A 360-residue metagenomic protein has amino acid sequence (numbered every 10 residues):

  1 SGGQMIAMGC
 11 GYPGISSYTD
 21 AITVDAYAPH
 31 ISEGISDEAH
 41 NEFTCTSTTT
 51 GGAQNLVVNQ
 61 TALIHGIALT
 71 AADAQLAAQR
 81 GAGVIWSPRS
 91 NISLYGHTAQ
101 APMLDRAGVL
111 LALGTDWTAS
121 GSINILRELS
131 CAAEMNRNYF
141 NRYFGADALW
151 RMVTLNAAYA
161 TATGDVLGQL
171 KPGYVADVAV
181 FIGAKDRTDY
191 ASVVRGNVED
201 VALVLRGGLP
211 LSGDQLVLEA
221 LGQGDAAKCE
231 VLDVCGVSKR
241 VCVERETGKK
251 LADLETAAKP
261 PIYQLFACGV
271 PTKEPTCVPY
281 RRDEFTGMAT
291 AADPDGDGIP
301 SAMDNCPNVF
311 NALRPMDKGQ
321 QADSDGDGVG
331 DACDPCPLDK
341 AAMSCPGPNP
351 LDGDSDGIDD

Functional and structural regions predicted by a protein language model:
S1-G3, S17, R151-A292: Active-site microenvironment of metallo-dependent hydrolases
S1-Q60, I67, A72: Metal-coordinating catalytic core of metallo-dependent amide/deamination hydrolases
Y12, S47, V231, V237 (+6 more regions): Disulfide-rich extracellular modules and peptides
T23, V57-Q60, L76-I85, R106-L111: Glycine-enriched alpha-helix->loop->beta-strand junction motifs that scaffold or abut catalytic
I31, R89, D116-W117: Active-site metal-binding loops of divalent metal-dependent hydrolases
T48-Q60, H97-A184, R195-P210: His/Asp/Glu-enriched, well-ordered alpha-helical/loop segment that forms or immediately abuts the divalent-metal
Q60-T70, I85-S93: Catalytic beta/alpha-barrel core
T286-D360: Extracellular calcium-associated, cysteine-rich motifs in secreted modular proteins
